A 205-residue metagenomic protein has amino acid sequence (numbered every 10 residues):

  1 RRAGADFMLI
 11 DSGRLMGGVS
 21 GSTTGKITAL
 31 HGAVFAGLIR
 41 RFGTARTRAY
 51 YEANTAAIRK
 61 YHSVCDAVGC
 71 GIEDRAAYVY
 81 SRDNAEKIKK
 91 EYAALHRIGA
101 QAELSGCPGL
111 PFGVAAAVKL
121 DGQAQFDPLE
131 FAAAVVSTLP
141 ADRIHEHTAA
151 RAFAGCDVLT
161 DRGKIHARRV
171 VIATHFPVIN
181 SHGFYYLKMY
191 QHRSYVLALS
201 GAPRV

Functional and structural regions predicted by a protein language model:
R2-S22: Glycine-rich FAD pyrophosphate-binding loop
A3, I98, T138: Conserved dinucleotide-binding and phosphotransfer motif residues
A5-F7, A102, V170: Hydrophobic anchor at the start of a short beta-strand that flanks the dinucleotide cofactor-binding loop
S22-A53: Glycine-rich active-site loop/strand segments that organize a redox cofactor
A33-R40, H62-A134: Flavin (FAD/FMN) cofactor-binding and adjacent substrate-gating region of FAD-dependent oxidoreductase domains
A45, A49-S63, K90: A non-catalytic, amphipathic alpha-helix used as a structural packing/dimerization or gating element in enzyme scaffolds
Y92-L95, A117-R169, A173: Helical element adjacent to the flavin cofactor pocket in flavoenzyme catalytic cores
G163-R204: Central helical "cap/lid" subdomain
